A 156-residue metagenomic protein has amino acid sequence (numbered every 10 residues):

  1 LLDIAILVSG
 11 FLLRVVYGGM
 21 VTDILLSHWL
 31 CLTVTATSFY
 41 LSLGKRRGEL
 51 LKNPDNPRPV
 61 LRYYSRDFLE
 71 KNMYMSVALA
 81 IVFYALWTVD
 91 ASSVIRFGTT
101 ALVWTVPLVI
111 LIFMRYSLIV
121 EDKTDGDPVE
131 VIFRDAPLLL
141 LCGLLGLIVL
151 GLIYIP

Functional and structural regions predicted by a protein language model:
L1-I4: Membrane-helix interface "capping/anchor" motifs
L7, L12-P156: C-terminal membrane-associated helical module and adjoining short loops/tails
